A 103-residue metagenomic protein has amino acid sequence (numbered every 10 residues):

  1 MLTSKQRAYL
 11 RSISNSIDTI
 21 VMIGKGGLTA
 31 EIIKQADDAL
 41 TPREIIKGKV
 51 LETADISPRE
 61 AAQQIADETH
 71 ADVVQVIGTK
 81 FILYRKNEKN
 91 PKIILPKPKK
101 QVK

Functional and structural regions predicted by a protein language model:
M1-K103: Positively charged, polar, low-complexity stretches
